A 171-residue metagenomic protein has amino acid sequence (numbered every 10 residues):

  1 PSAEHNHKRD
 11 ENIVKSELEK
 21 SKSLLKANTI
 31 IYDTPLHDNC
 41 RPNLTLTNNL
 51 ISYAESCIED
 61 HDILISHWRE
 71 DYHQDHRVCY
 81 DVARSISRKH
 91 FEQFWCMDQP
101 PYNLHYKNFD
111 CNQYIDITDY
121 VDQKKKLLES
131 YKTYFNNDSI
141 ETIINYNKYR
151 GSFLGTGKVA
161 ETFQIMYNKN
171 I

Functional and structural regions predicted by a protein language model:
P1-Q93, K158, T162-F163: Active-site beta-strand->loop->alpha-helix modules in alpha/beta enzyme cores, enriched in Gly/His/Asp(Glu)
E17, S21-A27, H90-I171: The feature marks non-catalytic terminal segments
